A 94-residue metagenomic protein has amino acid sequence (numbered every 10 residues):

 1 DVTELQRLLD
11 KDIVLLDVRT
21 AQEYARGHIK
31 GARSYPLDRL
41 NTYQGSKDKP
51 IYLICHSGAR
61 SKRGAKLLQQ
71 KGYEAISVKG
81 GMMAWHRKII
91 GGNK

Functional and structural regions predicted by a protein language model:
D1-V14, A21-P50, A59-K94: Rhodanese-like catalytic fold shared by cysteine-dependent sulfurtransferases and DSP/PTP-type phosphatases
I54: Short, surface-exposed ligand- or partner-binding patches at beta-edge/loop junctions that are enriched in aromatics
